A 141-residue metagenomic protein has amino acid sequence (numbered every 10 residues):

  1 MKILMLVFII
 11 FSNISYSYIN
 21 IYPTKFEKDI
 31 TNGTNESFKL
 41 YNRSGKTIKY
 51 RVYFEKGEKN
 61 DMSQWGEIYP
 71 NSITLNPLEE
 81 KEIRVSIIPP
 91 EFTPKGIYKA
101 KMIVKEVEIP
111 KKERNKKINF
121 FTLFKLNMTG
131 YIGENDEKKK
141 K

Functional and structural regions predicted by a protein language model:
I3-I14: Sec-dependent N-terminal signal peptides
I14, D29, R43, N76-L78 (+1 more regions): Surface-exposed coil/turn segments at beta-strand junctions on protein surfaces, enriched
Y16-R43, S72, K139: Beta-sheet-dominated interaction scaffolds and their linkers
N20-Y22, Y41-S86: Surface-exposed binding patches on compact interaction domains or structured appendages
E27, K39, T74-N76, R84-I88 (+1 more regions): Generic structural detector for well-ordered beta-strands
T31-S37, K81, K95-K101: Short, solvent-exposed loop/turn segments enriched in Ser/Thr/Gly
E36-N42, V85, A100-K105, M128: Buried hydrophobic-core signal for structured, non-transmembrane domains
P90-K139: Terminal connector regions
